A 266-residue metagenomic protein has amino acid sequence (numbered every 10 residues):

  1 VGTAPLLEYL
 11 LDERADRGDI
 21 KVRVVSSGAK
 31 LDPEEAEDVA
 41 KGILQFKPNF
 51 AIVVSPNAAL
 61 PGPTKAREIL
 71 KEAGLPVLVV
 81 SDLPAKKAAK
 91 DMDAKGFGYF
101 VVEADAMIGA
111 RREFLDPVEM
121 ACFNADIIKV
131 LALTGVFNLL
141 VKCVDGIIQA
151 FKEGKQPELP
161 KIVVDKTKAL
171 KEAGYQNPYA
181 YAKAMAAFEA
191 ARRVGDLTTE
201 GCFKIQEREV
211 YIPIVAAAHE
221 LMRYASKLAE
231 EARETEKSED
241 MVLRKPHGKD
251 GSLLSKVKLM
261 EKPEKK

Functional and structural regions predicted by a protein language model:
V1-A40, Q45-P48, S55-K266: Anaerobic metallocofactor- and corrinoid-dependent redox/one-carbon enzyme cores, especially those from methanogenesis
